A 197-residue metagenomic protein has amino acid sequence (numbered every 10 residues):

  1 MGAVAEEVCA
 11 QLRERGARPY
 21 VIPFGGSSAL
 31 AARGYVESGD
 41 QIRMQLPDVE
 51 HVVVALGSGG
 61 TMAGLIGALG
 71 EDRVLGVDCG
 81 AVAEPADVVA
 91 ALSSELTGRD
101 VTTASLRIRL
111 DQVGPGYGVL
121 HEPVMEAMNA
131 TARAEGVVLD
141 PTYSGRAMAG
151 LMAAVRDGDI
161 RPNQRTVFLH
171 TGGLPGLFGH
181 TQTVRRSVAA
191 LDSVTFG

Functional and structural regions predicted by a protein language model:
M1-L46, R107-E126: Small/polar-residue-rich loop-to-helix segments that shape phosphate-bearing ligand pockets
E6, A10, V36-R43, A63-I66 (+3 more regions): Predominant activation on well-ordered alpha-helical scaffold segments within soluble catalytic domains
A10-R18, D40, M44-D48, G67-E71 (+3 more regions): Generic secondary-structure signature for well-ordered alpha-helical cores
Y20, H51, R165-V167: Structural motif
I22, V77, L139: Active-site flanking residues adjacent to catalytic metal/cofactor-binding acidic residues
A29-P115, L169-G197: Glycine-rich phosphate/pyrophosphate-binding loop at beta-loop-alpha junctions
A104, R109-N163: Active-site-adjacent helical/loop segments in soluble small-molecule enzymes
